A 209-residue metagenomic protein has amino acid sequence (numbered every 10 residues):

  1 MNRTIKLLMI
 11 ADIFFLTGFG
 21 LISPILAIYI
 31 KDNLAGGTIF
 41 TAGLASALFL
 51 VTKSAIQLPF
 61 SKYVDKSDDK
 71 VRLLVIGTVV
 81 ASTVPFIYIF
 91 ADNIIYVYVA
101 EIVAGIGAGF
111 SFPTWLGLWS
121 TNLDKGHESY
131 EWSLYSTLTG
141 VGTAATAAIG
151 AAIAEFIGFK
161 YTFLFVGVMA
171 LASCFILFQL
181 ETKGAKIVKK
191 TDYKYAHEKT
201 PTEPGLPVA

Functional and structural regions predicted by a protein language model:
N2-L50: Helix-loop boundary and gating motifs at the non-cytosolic
I13, I95-F110: Hydrophobic core of transmembrane alpha-helices in multi-pass small-molecule transporters, especially MFS/SLC-type
T41, H127-L134: Cytoplasmic loop-to-transmembrane helix junctions
L50-L58, T143-A144: Residue-level signature of mid-helix packing/kink "hotspots" within the transmembrane helices of 12-pass Major
I56-D69, A154: Helix-to-loop junctions at the C-terminal end of transmembrane segments in multipass secondary transporters
R72-F86: Structural signature of the two symmetry-related core transmembrane helices
F110-L123: Intracellular juxtamembrane helix-capping segments at the cytosolic ends of symmetry-related transmembrane helices
T162-Q179: Symmetry-related core transmembrane helices of the 12-TM Major Facilitator Superfamily/SLC fold
